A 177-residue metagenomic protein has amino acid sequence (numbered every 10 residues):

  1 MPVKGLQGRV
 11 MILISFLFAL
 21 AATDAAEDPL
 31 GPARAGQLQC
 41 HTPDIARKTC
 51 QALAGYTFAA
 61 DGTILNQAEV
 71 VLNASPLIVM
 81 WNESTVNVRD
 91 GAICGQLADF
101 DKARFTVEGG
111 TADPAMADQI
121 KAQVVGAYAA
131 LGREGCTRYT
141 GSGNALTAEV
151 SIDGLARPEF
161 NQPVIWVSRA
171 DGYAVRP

Functional and structural regions predicted by a protein language model:
M1-G8: N-terminal secretory signal peptides that target proteins for export/translocation
G8-M11, F58, L65, N144 (+1 more regions): Polar low-complexity intrinsically disordered regions enriched in Ser/Thr and small residues
I12-A25: Hydrophobic h-region of N-terminal signal peptides that target proteins for export in Gram-negative bacteria
A25-Q96, D101-V107, V175-P177: N-terminal secretory signal peptides
W81-E83, G132-C136, A145: Intrinsic-disorder/low-complexity, polar/charged segments enriched in Ser/Thr/Lys/Arg/Asp/Glu/Gln
S84, G91, E149-P177: Edge beta-strand at a domain terminus
D101-R133: Mixed-charge, low-complexity intrinsically disordered segments
T137-L155: Compact alpha-helical subdomains of small soluble proteins
